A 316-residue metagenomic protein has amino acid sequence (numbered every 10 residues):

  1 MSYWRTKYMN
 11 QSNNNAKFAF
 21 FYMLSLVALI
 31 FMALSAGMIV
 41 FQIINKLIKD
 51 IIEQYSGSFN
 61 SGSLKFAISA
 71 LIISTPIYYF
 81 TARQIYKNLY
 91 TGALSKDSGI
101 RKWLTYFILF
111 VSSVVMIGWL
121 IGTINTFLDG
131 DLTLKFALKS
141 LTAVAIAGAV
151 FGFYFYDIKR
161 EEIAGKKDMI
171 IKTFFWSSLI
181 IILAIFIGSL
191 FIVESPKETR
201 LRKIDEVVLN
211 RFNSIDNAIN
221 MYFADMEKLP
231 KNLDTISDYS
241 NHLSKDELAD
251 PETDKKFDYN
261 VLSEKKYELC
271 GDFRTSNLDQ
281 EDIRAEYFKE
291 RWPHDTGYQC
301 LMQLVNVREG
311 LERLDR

Functional and structural regions predicted by a protein language model:
M9-N13, A82-I100, F155-M169: Cytoplasmic membrane-interface regions of multi-pass membrane proteins
S12-I30, K96-F107: Alpha-helical transmembrane segments and their helix-start/interface "positive-inside/aromatic belt" motifs in integral
M32-I52, M116-F127: Membrane-helix interface motif
G62-I85, T142-F151: Generic alpha-helical transmembrane segments
F110-R160: Membrane-embedded alpha-helical segments of integral membrane proteins
G165-E194: Internal/C-terminal transmembrane anchor helices
E194-P196, S263-R316: Short, surface-exposed interaction loops/tails
N217-L278: Extracellular/periplasmic head regions of type IV pilus-like filament subunits
